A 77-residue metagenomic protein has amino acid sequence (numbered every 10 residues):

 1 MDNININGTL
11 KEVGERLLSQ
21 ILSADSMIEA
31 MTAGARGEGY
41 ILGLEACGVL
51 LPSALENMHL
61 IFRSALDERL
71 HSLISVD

Functional and structural regions predicted by a protein language model:
M1-M31, S72: N-terminal acidic leader/helix
N3-G8, L55-D77: Charged low-complexity stretches with an acidic bias
T32-E68: Short, charge-rich amphipathic interface segments used for partner binding and complex assembly
